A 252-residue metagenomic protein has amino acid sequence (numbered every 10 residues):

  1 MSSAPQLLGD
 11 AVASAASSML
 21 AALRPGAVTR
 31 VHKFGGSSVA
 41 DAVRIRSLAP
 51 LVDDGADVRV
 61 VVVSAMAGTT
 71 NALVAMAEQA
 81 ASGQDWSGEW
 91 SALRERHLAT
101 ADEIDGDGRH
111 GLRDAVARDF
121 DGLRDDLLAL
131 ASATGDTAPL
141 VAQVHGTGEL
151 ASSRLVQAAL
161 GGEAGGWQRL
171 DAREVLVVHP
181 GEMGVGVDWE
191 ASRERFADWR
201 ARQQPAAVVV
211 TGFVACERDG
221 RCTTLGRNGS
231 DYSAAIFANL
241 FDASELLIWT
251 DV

Functional and structural regions predicted by a protein language model:
M1-V252: Nucleotide/pyrophosphate-binding catalytic subdomain
